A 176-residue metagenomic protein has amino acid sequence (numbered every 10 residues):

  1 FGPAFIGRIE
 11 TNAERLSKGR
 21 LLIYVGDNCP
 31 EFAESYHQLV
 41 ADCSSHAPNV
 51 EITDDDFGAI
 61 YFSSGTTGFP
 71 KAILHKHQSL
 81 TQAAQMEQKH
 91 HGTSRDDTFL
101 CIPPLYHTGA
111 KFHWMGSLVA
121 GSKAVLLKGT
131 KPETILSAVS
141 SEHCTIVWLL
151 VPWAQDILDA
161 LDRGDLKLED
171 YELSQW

Functional and structural regions predicted by a protein language model:
F1-N12, C144-W176: Adenylate-forming
F5-D54, A160-D165: ANL superfamily adenylate-forming
L16-L21, S122, L173-W176: A short helix->loop->beta-strand "cap" motif at the edges of active sites that frequently abuts
H37, C43, D55, H77-Q78 (+2 more regions): Structural detector for helix-capping/boundary residues
A41-F62, F69, G92-T98: Conserved pre-ATP/AMP-binding loop-to-beta segment of ANL
G58-Q82: Conserved AMP-binding A3 loop
T81-T98, Y106-L149, D156, A160-K167: Conserved AMP-binding/adenylation subdomain of ANL enzymes
